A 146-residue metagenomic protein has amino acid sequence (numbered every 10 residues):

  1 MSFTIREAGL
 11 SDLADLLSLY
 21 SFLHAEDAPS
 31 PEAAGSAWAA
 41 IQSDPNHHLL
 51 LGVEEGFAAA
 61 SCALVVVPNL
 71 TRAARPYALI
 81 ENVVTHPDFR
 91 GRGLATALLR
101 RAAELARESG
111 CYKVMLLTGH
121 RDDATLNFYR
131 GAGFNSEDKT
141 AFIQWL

Functional and structural regions predicted by a protein language model:
M1-S11: Conserved N-terminal entry element of GNAT/NAT acetyltransferase domains
L17-A39: Conserved GNAT-fold acetyl-CoA-binding loop/helix
A39-L51, L79: A short helix-loop-beta-strand connector motif used in the catalytic cores of GNAT acetyltransferases and, in some
L51, F57-V66, L79, V84: Conserved beta-strand in the GNAT
N69-I80, R90: A conserved beta-turn-beta hairpin within the catalytic core of GNAT-like acetyltransferases that forms part
G91-E104, G131: Conserved acetyl-CoA-binding loop-helix of GNAT-fold acetyltransferases
T96, E108, H120-D138: Conserved active-site alpha-helix within GNAT-family acetyltransferase domains
A106-T118: Conserved GNAT acetyl-CoA-binding A-motif
